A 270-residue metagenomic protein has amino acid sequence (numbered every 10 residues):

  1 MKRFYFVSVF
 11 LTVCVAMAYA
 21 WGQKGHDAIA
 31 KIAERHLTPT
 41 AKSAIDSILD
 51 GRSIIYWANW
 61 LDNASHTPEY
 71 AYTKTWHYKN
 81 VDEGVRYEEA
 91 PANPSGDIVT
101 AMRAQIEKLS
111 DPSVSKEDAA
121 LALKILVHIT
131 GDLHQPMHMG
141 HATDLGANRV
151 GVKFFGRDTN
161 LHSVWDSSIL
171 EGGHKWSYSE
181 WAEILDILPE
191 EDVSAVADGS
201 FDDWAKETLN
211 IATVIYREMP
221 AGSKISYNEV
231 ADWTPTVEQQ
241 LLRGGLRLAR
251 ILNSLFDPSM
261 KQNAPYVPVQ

Functional and structural regions predicted by a protein language model:
M1-F4: Positively charged n-region of N-terminal signal peptides that target proteins for export
F6-V7, I251: General helical structural elements
V7-A16: Bacterial N-terminal signal peptides
Y19-I129, P136-Q270: N-terminal, motif-rich segments that launch catalysis or mediate targeting to/interaction with membranes, typified by
